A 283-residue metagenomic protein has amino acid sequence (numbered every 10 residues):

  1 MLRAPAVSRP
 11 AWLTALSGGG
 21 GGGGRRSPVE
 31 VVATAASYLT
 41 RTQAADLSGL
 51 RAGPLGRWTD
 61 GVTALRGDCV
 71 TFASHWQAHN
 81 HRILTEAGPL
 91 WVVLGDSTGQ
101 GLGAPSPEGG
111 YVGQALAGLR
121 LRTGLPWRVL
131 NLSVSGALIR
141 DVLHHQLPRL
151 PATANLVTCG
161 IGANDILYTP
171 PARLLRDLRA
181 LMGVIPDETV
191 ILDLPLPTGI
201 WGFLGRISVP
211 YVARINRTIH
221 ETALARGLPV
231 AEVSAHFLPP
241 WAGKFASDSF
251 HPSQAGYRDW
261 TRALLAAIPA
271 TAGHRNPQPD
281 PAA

Functional and structural regions predicted by a protein language model:
M1-V93, A104-P105, R120-P126, P151-A152 (+3 more regions): N-terminal secretory targeting modules
A64, D68, L90-V92, T98-D177: Conserved SGNH/GDSL esterase-like catalytic core that processes O-acyl groups on lipids and polysaccharides
G88, L130, V230-S234: N-proximal short alpha-helices
L143-A283: Alpha-helical cap/lid subdomain in secreted, periplasmic, or secretory-pathway luminal O-acyl-processing enzymes
